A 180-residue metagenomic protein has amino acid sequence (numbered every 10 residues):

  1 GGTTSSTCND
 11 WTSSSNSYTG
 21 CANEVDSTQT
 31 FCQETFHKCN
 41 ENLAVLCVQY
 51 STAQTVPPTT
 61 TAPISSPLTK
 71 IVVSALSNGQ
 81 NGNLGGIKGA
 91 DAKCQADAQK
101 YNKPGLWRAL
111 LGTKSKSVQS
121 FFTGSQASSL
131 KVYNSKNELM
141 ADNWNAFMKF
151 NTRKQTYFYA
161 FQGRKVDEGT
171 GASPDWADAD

Functional and structural regions predicted by a protein language model:
G1-D180: Secreted/extracellular ectodomain signature
